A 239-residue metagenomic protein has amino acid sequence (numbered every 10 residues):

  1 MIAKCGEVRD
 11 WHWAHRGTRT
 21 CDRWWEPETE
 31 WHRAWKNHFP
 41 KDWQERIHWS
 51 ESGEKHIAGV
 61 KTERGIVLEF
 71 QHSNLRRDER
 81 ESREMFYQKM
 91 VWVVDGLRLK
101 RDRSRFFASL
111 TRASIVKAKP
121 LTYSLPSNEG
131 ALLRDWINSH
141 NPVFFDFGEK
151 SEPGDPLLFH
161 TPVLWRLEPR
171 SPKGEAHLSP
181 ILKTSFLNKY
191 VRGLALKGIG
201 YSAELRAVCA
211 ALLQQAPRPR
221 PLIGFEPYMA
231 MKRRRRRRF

Functional and structural regions predicted by a protein language model:
M1-K4, W31-S82, R105-S109, A131-W136 (+2 more regions): Active-site metal-binding core of divalent-cation-utilizing nuclease and nuclease-like domains
C5-G6, W25: Short, glycine/acidic-enriched capping/hinge loops at junctions between secondary-structure elements
E7-C21: Cysteine-rich micro-motifs
R19-D22, E26, E30-H32: DNA- and nucleic-acid-binding/regulatory domain cores of transcription factors and nucleic-acid enzymes
G65-I66, Q88-W92, P142: Hydrophobic beta-strand segments of well-ordered beta-sheets in folded domains
F70-H72, V94-G96, F147: Short, structured patches in soluble enzyme cores that scaffold and shape functional sites
L75-L97: Basic, amphipathic alpha-helical patches used to engage nucleic acids or provide basic targeting signals, exemplified
L97-F239: Non-catalytic C-terminal interaction segments of nucleic acid-processing enzymes
